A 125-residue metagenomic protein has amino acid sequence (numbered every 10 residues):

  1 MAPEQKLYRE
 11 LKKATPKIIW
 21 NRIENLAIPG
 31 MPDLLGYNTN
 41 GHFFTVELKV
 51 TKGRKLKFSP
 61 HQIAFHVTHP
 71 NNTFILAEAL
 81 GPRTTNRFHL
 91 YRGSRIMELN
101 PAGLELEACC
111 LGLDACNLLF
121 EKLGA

Functional and structural regions predicted by a protein language model:
M1-N25, T39: Acidic-basic catalytic patches of nuclease active cores, encompassing PD-(D/E)XK and other metal-cofactor nuclease
R22, E47, I75-A77: Structural signal for conserved beta-strand scaffold positions within catalytic alpha/beta enzyme cores
I23-L26, K49-T51: Histidine- and/or cysteine-centered catalytic micro-motif in compact active-site loops
G30: Beta-rich catalytic cores
L34-G36, H42-K52: Conserved catalytic cores of phosphodiester-cleaving nucleases, focusing on short active-site segments
T51-H69: Mg2+/Mn2+-dependent nuclease catalytic core
T68-I96: Nucleic-acid nuclease catalytic cores
A102-A125: Charged phosphate-binding loop/patch that engages nucleotide di/tri-phosphates or the phosphate backbone of nucleic
